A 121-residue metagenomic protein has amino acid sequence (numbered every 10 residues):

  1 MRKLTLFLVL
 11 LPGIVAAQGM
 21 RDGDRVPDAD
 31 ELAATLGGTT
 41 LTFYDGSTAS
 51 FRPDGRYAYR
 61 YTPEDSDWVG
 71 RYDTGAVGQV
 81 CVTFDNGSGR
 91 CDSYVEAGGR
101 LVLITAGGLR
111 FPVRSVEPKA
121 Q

Functional and structural regions predicted by a protein language model:
L4-G13: Sec-dependent N-terminal signal peptides
V15-R71, A76-Q121: Lipid interaction determinants
